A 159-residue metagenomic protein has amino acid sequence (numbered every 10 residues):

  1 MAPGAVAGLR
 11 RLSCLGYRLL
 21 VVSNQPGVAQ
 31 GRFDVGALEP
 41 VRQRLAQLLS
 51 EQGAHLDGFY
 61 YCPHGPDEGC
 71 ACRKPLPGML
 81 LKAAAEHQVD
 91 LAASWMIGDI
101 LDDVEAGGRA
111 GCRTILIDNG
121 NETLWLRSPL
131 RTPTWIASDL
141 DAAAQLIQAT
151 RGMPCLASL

Functional and structural regions predicted by a protein language model:
M1-V22, V28-Q43, C70-L81: Short, acidic loop-to-helix structural element flanking the phosphoryl-transfer center in phosphate-processing enzymes
R10-C14, S50, G108: Anion (oxyanion) recognition and catalysis
G27-R32, G65-C70, T123-R127: A short acidic, helix-capping loop that chelates divalent metal ions and anchors anionic groups
L45-S50, A84: Conserved hydrophobic residues forming the short capping helix/wall of the S-adenosyl-L-methionine
L49-E68: A short, structured active-site edge motif that brings together acidic residues
A71-V104: Conserved Lys-Pro-Asp/Glu-containing loop-to-beta segment of HAD-superfamily phosphomonoesterases, centered on
W95-A137: Acidic, Mg2+-coordinating phosphoryl-transfer loop and its flanking beta/alpha structural elements, shared across
